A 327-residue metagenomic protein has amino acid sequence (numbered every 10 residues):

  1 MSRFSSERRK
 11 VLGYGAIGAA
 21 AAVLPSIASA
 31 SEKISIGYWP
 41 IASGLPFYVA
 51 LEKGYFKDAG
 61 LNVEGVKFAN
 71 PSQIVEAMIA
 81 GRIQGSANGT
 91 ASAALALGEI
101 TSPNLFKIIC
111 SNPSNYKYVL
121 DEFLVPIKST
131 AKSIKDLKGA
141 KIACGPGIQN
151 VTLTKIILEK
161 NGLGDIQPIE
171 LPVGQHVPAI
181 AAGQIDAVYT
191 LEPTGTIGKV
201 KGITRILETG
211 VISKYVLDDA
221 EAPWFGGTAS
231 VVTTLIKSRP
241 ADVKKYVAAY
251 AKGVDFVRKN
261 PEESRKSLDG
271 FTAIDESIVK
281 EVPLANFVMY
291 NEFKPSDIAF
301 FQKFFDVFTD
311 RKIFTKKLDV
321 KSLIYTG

Functional and structural regions predicted by a protein language model:
M1-S6: Secretory targeting signals
K10-S29: N-terminal export signals
S31-N161, Q167-L171, A179, D186-E192: Short, glycine-/small- and polar/acidic-enriched structural segments that line small-molecule recognition paths
G54, E76, A80, K135 (+10 more regions): Solvent-exposed, polar/charged alpha-helical surfaces in well-ordered, non-transmembrane soluble domains, broadly
D58, N115-Y116, I212-A222, V288-I298: Short, solvent-exposed loop/beta-turn-alpha elements that line the ligand-binding surface or hinge of extracytoplasmic
A91-S92, I100, Q175-S267: Pocket-lining segment of extracytoplasmic ligand-binding domains
I236-I313: Secondary-structure end/capping motifs
F305-G327: Conserved C-terminal helix/tail region of periplasmic/extracytoplasmic solute-binding proteins
